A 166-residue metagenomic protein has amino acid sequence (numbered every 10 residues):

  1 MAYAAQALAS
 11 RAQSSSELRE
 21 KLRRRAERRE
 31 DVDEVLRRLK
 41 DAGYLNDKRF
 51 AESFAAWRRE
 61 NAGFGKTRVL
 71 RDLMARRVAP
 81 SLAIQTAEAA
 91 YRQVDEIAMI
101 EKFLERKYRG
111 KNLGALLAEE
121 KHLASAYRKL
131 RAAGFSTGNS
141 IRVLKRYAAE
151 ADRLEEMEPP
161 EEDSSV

Functional and structural regions predicted by a protein language model:
M1-V166: An alpha-helical, amphipathic repeat domain used for nucleic-acid recognition, typified by the mTERF helical solenoid
